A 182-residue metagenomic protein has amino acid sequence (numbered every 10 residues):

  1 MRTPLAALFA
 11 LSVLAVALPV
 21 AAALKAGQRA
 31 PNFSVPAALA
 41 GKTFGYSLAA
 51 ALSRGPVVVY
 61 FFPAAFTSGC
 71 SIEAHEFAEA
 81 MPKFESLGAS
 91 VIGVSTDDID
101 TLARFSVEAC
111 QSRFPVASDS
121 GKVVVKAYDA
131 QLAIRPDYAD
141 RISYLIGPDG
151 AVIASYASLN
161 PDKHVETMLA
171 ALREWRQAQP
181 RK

Functional and structural regions predicted by a protein language model:
M1-F9: Bacterial N-terminal signal peptides that target proteins for export
F9-A10, V20: Cleavable N-terminal signal peptides
P31, P56, D140-I142: Short loop/turn microsegments at loop-to-beta-strand junctions
S34-P56: A short beta-strand-turn-helix
L48-F77: Short active-site neighborhood of thiol/selenol oxidoreductases, capturing the structured segment around
S71-C110, K122-V125: Structural microenvironment flanking redox-active thiols in thiol-disulfide oxidoreductases
Y138-K182: Thiol-/selenol-based redox modules, centered on thioredoxin-like and closely related oxidoreductase domains
